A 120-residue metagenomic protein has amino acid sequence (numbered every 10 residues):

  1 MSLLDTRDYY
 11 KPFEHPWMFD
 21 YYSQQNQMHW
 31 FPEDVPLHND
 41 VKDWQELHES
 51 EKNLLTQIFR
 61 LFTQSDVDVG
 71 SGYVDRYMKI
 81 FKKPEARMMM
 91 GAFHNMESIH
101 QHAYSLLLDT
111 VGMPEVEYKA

Functional and structural regions predicted by a protein language model:
M1-A120: Non-heme di-metal
